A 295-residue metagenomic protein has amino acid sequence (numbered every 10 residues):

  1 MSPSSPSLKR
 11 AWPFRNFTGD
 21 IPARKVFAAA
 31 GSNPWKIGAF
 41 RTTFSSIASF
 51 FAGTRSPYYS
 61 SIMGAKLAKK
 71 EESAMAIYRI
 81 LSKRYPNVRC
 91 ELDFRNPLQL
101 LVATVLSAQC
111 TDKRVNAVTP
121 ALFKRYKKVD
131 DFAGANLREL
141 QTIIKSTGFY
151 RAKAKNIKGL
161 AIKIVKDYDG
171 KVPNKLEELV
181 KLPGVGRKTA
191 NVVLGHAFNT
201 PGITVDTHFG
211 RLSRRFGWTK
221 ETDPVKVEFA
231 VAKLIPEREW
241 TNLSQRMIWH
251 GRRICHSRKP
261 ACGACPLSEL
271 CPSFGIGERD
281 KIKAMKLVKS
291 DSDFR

Functional and structural regions predicted by a protein language model:
S2-N16, R24-K25, G31-W35, R41 (+3 more regions): Low-acidity, Ser/Thr- and Arg-rich intrinsically disordered low-complexity segments
G64-D291: Catalytic cores of DNA base-excision repair glycosylases
